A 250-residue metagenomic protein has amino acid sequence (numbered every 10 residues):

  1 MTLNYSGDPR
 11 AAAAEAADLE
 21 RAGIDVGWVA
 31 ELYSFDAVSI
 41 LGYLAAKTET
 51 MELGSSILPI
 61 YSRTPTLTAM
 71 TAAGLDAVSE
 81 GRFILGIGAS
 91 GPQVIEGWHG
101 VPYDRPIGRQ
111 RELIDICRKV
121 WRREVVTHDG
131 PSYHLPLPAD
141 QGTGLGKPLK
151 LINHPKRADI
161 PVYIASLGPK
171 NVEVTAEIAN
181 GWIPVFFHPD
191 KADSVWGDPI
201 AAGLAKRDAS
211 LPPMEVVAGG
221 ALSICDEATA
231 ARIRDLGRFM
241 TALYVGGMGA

Functional and structural regions predicted by a protein language model:
M1-A250: Active-site-adjacent structural elements that line small-molecule/cofactor binding pockets in enzymes
